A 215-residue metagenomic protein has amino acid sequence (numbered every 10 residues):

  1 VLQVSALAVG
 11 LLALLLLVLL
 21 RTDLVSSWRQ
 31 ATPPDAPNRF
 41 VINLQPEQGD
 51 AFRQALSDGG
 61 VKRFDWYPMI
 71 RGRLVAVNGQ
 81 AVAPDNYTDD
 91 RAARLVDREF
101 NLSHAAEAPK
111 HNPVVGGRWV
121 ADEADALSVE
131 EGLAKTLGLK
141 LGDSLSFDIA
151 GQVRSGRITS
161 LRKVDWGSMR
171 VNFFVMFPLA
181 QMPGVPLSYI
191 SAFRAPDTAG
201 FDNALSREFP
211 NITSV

Functional and structural regions predicted by a protein language model:
V1-V215: Alpha-helical transmembrane segments of bacterial inner-membrane membrane proteins
